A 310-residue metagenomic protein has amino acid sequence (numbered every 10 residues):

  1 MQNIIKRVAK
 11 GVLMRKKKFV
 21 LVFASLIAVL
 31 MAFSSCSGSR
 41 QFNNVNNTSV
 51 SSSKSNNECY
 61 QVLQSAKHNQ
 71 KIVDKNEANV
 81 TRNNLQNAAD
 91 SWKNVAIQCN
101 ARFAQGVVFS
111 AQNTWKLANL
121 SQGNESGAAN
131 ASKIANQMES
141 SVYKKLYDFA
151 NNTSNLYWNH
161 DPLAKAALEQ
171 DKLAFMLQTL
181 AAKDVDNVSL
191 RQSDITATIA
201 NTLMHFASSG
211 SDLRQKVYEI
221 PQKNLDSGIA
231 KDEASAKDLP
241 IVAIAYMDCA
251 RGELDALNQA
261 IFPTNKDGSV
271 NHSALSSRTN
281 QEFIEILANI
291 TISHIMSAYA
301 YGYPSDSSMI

Functional and structural regions predicted by a protein language model:
V8-F23: Bacterial N-terminal signal peptides that target proteins for export
A32-S35: C-terminal motif of bacterial Sec signal peptides marking the signal peptidase cleavage site
S37-I310: All-alpha RGS (Regulator of G-protein Signaling) helical domain and cognate RGS-like helical scaffolds
